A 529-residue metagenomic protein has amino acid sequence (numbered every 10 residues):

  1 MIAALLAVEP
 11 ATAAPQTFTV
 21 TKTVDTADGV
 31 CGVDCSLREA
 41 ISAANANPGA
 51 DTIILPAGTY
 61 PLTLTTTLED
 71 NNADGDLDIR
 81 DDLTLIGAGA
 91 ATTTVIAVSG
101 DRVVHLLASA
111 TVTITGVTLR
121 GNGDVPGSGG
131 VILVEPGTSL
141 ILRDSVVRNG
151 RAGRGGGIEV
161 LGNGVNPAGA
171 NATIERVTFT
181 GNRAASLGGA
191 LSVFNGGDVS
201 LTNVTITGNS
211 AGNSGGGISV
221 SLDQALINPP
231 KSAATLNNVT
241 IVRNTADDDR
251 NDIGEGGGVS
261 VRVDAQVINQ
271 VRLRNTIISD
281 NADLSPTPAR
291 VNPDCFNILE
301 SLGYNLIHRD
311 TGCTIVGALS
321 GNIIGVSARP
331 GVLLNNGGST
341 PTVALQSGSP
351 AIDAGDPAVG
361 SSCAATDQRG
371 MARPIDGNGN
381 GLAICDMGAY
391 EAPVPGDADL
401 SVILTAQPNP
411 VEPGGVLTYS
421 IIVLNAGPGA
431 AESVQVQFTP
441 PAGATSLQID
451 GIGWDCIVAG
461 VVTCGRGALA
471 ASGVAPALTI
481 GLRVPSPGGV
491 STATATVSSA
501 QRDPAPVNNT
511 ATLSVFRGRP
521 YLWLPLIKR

Functional and structural regions predicted by a protein language model:
V8-S128, V134-G137, I141, Q266-P395: N-terminal, post-signal-peptide segments of secreted/periplasmic proteins
S109-F194, D198-T202, N209: Right-handed parallel beta-helix
V160-G162, T173-R183, L187, L191-A344 (+2 more regions): Predominantly extracellular beta-rich ligand-binding scaffolds that present long acidic/polar faces for carbohydrate
G381-I384, P395-S401, T496-Y521: Extracellular/luminal low-complexity Ser/Thr/Pro-rich, glycosylation-prone repeat/linker regions
P413-E432: Short beta-strand elements of extracellular/lumenal beta-sandwich folds
I421, G481-D503: Serine/threonine-enriched low-complexity regions used as flexible
S433-T463, G467-A470: A surface/secretory-pathway sequence property marking extracellular, secreted, or lumenal proteins enriched
R466-G489: Low-complexity, intrinsically disordered segments enriched in Ser/Thr together with acidic residues
